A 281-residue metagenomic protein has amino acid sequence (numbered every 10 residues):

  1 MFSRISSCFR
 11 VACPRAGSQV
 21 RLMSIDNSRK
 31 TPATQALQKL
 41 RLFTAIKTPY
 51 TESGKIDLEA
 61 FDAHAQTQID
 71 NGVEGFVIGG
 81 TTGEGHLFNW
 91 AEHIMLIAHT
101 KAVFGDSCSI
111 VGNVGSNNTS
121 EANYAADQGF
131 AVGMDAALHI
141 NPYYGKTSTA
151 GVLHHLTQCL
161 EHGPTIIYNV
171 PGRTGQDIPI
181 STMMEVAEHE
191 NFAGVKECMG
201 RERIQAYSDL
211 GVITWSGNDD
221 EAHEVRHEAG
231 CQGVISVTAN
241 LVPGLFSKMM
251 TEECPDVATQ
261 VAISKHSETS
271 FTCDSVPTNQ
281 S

Functional and structural regions predicted by a protein language model:
M1-N27: N-terminal mitochondrial targeting presequence
S24-G175, M183-E185: Active-site beta->alpha loop and helix N-cap motifs at the rims of alpha/beta catalytic domains
H99, V103, H266-C273: Generic non-transmembrane alpha-helical segments
Q158-E161, P171-F271: Catalytic alpha/beta core domains of metabolic enzymes, predominantly
T272-S281: C-terminal extensions of enzymes
